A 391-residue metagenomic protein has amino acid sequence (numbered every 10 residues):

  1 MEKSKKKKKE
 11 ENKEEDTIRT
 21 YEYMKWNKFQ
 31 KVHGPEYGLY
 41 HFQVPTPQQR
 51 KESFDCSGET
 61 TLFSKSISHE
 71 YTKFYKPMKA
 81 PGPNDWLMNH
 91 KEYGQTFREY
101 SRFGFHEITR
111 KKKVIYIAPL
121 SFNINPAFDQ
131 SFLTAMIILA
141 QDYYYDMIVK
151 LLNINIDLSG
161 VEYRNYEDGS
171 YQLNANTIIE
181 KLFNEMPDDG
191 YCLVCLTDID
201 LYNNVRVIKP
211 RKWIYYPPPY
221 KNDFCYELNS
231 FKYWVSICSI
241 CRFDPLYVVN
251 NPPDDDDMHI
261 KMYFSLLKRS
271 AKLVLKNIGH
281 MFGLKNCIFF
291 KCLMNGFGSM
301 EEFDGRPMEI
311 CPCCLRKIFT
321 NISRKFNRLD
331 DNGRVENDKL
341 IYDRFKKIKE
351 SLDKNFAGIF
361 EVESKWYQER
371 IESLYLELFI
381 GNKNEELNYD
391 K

Functional and structural regions predicted by a protein language model:
M1-D198, L329-K391: N-terminal low-structure segments adjacent to metalloprotease catalytic domains across cellular compartments
K111, Q130-F290: Metzincin-family zinc-dependent endopeptidase catalytic domain
N123, Y202, F319: Surface-exposed, flexible loop/turn segments at secondary-structure boundaries
Y233-K261, S265-R269, K285-K391: Metalloprotease/metallohydrolase-associated module, dominated by Zn2+-dependent proteases
